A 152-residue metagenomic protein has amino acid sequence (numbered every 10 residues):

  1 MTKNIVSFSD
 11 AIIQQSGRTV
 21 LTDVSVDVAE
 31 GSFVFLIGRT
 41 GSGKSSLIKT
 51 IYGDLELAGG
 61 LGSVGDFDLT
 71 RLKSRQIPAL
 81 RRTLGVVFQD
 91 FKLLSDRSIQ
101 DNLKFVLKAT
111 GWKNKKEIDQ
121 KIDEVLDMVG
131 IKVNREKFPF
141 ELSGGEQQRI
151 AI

Functional and structural regions predicted by a protein language model:
I37-R39: The feature captures the beta-strand-to-loop junction immediately N-terminal to the Walker
Y52: Helix-to-loop junction immediately C-terminal to a conserved catalytic motif
G60-D68: Conserved ABC transporter NBD signature motif
F67-D68, K104, K115-N134: Conserved ABC ATPase "signature" region
L69-G85, A109, K115: ABC ATPase NBD coupling module
D96-V106: Short coil-to-helix segment of the ABC ATPase nucleotide-binding domain corresponding to the Q-loop/switch region
F138-L142, E146: Conserved ABC ATPase signature
